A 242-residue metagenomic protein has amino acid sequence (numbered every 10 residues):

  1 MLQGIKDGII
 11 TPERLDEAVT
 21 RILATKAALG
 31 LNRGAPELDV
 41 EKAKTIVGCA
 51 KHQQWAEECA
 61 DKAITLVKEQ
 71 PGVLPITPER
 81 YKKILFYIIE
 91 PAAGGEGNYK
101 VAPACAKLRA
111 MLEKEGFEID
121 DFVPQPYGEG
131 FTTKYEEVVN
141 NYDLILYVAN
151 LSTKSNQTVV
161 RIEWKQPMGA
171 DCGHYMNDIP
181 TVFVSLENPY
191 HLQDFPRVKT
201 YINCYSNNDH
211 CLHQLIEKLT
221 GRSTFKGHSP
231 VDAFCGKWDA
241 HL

Functional and structural regions predicted by a protein language model:
M1-L242: Preference for extracellular/luminal or secreted protein segments
